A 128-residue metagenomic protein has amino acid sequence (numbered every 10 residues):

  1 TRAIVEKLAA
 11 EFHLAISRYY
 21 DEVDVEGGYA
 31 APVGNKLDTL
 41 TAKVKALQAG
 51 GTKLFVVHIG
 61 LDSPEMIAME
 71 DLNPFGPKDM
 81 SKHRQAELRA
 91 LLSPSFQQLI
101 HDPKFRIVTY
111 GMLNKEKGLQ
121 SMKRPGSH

Functional and structural regions predicted by a protein language model:
T1-H128: Terminal accessory/targeting
